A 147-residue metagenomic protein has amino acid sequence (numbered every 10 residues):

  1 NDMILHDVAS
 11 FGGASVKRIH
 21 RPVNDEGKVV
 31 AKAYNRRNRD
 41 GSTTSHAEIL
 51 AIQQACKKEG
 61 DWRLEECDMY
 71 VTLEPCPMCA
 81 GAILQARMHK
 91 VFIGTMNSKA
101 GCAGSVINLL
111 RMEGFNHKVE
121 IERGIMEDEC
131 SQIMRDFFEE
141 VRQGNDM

Functional and structural regions predicted by a protein language model:
N1-G12, W62, P75-M147: Zinc-dependent deaminase
K17, H46, E66: Short coil/loop residues immediately preceding or within conserved phosphate-binding loops of NTP-utilizing enzyme
R18-K28: Short beta-strand scaffold segments in enzyme catalytic cores
A31-A33: A structural microfeature
R37, V71, T95: Residues that line or immediately flank small-molecule/substrate-binding pockets and catalytic motifs
R37-L50, Q54: A short, polar/charged loop-to-alpha-helix boundary motif
D61-L73: Immediate flanking context of iron-sulfur cluster ligation sites
